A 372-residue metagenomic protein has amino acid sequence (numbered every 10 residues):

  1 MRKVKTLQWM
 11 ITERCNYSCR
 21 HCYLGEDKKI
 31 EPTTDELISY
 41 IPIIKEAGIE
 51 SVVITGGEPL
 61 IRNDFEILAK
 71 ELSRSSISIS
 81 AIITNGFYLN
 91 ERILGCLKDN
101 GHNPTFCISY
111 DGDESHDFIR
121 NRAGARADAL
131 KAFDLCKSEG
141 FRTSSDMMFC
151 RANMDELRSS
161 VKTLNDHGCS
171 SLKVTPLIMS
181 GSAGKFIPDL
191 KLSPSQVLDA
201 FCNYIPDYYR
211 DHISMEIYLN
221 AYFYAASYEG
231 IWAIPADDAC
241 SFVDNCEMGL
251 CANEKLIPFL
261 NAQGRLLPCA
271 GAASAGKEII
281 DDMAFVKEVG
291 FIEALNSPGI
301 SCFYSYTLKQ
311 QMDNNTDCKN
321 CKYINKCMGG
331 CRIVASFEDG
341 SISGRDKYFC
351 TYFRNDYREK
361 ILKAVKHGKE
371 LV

Functional and structural regions predicted by a protein language model:
M1, N245, Q263-R265, C269-K287 (+1 more regions): Radical SAM enzyme core and accessory elements
R2-D35: Canonical Radical SAM [4Fe-4S] cluster-binding loop centered on the CxxxCxxC motif and its immediate flanking residues
L7, T34-T55, R62-V197: Radical SAM/AdoMet-radical enzyme domain recognition
I11-S18, E58, C318-N320, I324-K326: Cysteine-centered iron-sulfur cluster-binding motifs in ferredoxin-type domains/subunits of redox enzymes
C15, I82, G264: Conserved, mostly hydrophobic/aromatic
S195-D238, L266, A270-N320: C-terminal accessory region of radical SAM enzymes
L250-K255: Short, small/polar residue-rich loop motifs at catalytic or cofactor-binding pockets
